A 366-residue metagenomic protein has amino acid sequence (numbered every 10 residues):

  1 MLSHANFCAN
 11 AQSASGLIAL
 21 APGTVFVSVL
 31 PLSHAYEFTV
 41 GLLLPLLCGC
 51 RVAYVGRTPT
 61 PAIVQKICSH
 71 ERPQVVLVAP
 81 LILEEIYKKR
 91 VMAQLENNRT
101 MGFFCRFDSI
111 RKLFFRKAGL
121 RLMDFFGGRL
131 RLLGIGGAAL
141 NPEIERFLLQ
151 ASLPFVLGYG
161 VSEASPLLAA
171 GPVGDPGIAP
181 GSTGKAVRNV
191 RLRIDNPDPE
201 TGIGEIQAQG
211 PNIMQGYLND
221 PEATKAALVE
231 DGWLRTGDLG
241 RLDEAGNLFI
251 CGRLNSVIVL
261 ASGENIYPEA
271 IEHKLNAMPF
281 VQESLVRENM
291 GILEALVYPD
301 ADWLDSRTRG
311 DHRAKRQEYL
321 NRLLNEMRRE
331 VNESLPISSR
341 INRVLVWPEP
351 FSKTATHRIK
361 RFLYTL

Functional and structural regions predicted by a protein language model:
C8-V25, L32-R121, R129: Conserved AMP-binding/adenylation subdomain of ANL enzymes
V52-V55, D124, G128-R129, P142-R191 (+3 more regions): Conserved ATP-binding loop and adjacent catalytic segment of the adenylate-forming AMP-binding
Q74-L77, Y87-G177, Q282: Gly/Ser/Thr-rich phosphate-binding loop
G137, G160, G184, D238 (+1 more regions): Active-site glycine-centered loops adjacent to acidic/histidine catalytic or metal-binding residues that shape
E200-L260, N265: Conserved ATP-binding/catalytic segment of the ANL
I213, N247-N276, W303-E318, P336-I341: Adenylate-forming
L239, M278-D302: C-terminal boundary motif of the adenylate-forming
I258, E283, G291-E294, E326-L366: Conserved C-terminal "lid"/linker of ANL adenylate-forming enzymes
